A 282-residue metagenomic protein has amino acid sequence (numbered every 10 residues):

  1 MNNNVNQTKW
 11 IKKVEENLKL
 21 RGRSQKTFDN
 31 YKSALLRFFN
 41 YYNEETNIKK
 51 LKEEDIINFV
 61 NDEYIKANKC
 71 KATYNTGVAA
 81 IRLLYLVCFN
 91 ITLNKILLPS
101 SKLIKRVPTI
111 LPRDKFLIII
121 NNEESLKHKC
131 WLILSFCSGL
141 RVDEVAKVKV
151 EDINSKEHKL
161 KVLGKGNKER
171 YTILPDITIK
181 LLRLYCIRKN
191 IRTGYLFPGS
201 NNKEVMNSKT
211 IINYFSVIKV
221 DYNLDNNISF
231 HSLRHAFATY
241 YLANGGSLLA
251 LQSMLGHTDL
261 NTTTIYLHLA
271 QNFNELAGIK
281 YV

Functional and structural regions predicted by a protein language model:
M1-V282: Conserved catalytic core of the tyrosine transesterase superfamily
